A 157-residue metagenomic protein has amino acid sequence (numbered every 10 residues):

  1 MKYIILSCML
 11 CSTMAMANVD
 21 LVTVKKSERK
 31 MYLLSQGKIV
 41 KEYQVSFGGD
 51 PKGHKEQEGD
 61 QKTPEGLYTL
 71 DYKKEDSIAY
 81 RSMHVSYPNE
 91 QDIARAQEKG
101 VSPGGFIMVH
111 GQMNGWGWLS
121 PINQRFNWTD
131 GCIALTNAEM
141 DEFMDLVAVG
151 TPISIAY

Functional and structural regions predicted by a protein language model:
M1-I4: Positively charged n-region of N-terminal signal peptides that target proteins for export
S7-C8, K38: Long, non-catalytic terminal segments
S12-M14: N-terminal signal peptide c-region/cleavage motif recognized by signal peptidases
A17-Y43, F47-G53, E58, Y157: Intrinsically disordered, low-complexity, Pro/Ser/Thr/Asn/Gly/Ala-rich spacer/linker segments adjacent to signal
N18-D20, F47-D71, E90-R95, N137-A138: N-terminal post-signal-peptidase region of extra-cytosolic proteins
V19, V40, E65, I78-Y80 (+1 more regions): Sequence-level motif detector for i,i+2 pairs with an aromatic at +2
L21, E42-Q44, L67, F106 (+1 more regions): Well-ordered beta-strand positions in beta-sheet-rich domains
K74-Y157: Exported/periplasmic cell-wall-interacting domains
